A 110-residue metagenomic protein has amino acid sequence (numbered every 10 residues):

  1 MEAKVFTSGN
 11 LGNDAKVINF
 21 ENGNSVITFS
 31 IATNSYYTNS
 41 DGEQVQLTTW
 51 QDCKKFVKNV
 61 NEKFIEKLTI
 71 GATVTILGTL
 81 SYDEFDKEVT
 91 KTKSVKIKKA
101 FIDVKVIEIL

Functional and structural regions predicted by a protein language model:
M1-L110: Single-stranded nucleic acid-binding surfaces, predominantly the OB-fold ssDNA-binding core
